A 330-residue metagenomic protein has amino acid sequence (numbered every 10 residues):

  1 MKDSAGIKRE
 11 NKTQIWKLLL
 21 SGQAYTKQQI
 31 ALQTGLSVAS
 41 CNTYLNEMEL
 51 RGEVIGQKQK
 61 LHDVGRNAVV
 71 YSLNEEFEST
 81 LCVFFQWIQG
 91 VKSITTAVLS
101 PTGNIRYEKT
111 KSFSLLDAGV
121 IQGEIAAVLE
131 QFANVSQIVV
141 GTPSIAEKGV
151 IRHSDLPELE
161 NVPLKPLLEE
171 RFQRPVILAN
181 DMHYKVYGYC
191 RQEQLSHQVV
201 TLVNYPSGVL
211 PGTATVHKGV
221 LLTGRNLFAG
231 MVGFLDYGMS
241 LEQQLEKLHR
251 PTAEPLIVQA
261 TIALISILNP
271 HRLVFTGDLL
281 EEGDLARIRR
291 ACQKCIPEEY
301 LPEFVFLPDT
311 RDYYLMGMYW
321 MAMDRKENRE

Functional and structural regions predicted by a protein language model:
M1-Q57, H62-R66, V70-R106, D117-N134 (+1 more regions): ATP-binding/phosphotransfer module of carbohydrate and carboxylate kinases, centering on a glycine-rich
Q59, T110, N226-L227: Short clusters of small/polar residues that mark proteolytic maturation junctions
T80-F84, Q137-V139, V199-N204, G212: Short glycine-aspartate micro-motif
I105, I151, L221-L222: Hydrophobic "anchor" residues
E108-Q192, A286-C295: Glycine-rich phosphate-binding loop and adjoining helix at the ATP-binding site of ATP-dependent phosphoryl-transfer
P143-I145, G208, L279-L280: Short glycine-rich anion-binding loops that position phosphate/pyrophosphate groups of nucleotides and phosphorylated
R174-I265: Glycine/GP-enriched mid-protein hinge/lid loop-to-helix segment characteristic of carbohydrate kinases
